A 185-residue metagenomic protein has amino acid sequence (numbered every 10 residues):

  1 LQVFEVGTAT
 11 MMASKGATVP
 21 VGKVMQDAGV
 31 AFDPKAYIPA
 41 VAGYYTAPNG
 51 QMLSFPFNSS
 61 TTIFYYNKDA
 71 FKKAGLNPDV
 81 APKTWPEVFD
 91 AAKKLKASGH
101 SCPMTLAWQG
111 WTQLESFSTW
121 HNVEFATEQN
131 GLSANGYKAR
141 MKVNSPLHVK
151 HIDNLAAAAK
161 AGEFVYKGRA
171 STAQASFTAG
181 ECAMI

Functional and structural regions predicted by a protein language model:
L1-E5, M104-T105: Periplasmic-binding protein-like
Q2, T8-M11, S116, V123 (+1 more regions): Extracytoplasmic/periplasmic substrate-binding proteins
E5-T8, A17, V21, N67 (+4 more regions): Stable alpha-helical elements in mature extracytoplasmic
G7-T61, F89, E115-T119: Hinge/lid segment of periplasmic solute-binding proteins
G22-Y37, A81, E124-K150: Short, solvent-exposed loop/beta-turn-alpha elements that line the ligand-binding surface or hinge of extracytoplasmic
P48-F57, T62, P86-A139, C182: Extracytoplasmic/periplasmic solute-binding protein
D69-V80: Aromatic-glycine-rich donor-binding/catalytic loop that engages nucleotide-sugar donors across glycosyltransferases
F89-K94, G131-K167: Glycine-centered hinge/linker elements that transmit conformational signals in sensory and ligand-binding systems
